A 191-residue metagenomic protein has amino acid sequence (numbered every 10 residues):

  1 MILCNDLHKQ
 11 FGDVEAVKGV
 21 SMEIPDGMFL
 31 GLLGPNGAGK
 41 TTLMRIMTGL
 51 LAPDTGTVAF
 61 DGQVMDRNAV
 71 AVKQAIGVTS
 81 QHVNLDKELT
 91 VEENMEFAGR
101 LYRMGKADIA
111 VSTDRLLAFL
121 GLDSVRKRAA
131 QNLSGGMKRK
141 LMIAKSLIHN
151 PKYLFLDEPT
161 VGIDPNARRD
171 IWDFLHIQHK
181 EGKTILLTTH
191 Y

Functional and structural regions predicted by a protein language model:
G56-R67, A71-V72: Conserved ABC transporter NBD signature motif
E88, A129-L133: Conserved ABC ATPase signature
E96, R100, A107-V125: Conserved ABC ATPase "signature" region
N150: Conserved catalytic motifs of ABC-family nucleotide-binding domains
L154-D157: Catalytic Walker B motif of ABC-type/P-loop ATPase nucleotide-binding domains
R168-E181: Helical segment within the ABC ATPase nucleotide-binding domain
